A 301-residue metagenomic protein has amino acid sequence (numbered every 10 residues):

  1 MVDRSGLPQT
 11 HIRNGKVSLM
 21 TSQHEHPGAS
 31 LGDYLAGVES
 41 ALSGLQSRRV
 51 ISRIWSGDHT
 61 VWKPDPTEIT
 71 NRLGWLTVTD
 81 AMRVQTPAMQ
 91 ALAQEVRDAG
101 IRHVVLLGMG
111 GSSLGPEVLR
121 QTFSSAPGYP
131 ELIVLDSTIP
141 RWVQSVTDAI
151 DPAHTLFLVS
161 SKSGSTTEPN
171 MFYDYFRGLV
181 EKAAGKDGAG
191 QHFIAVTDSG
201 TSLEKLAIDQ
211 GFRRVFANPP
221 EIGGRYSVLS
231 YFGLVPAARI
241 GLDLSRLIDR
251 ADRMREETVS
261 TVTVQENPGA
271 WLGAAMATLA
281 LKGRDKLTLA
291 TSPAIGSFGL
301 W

Functional and structural regions predicted by a protein language model:
I12-R97: Extended, charge-enriched "interface" segments that sit outside catalytic cores
W75-Q90, P116-L156, S160, S165 (+1 more regions): Glycine-rich oxoanion-binding loops at beta->alpha junctions
M89-R102, V146-T155, M276-R284: Glycine-rich phosphate/diphosphate-binding loops that line cofactor/substrate pockets in enzymes
H103-L107, L156, I194, T288: Conserved beta-strand elements of the Class I
G115-R120, Q144-T147, E168-D174, L203-D209 (+2 more regions): Short acidic, glycine/serine/threonine-rich loops at helix termini
A184-W301: Active-site phosphate/pyrophosphate-binding segments
